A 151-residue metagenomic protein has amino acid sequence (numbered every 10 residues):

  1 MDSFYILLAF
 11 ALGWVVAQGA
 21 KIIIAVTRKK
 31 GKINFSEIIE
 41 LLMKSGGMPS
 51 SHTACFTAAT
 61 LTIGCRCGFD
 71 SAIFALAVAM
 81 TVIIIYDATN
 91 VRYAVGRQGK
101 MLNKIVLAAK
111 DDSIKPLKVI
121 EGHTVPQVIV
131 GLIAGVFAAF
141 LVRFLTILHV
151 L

Functional and structural regions predicted by a protein language model:
M1-Y5, G68-S71: Interfacial loop-to-helix junctions that mark the boundaries of transmembrane helices in multi-pass membrane
D2-A25: N-terminal signal-anchor transmembrane alpha helix
S3-Y5, N34-S36, L61: A short linear-motif detector with a strong N-terminal bias
F10, G31-I33, S71-A75: Short hydrophobic/aromatic-rich motifs at helix boundaries and adjacent loops
V15, E37-L151: Membrane-embedded catalytic cores of phosphoryl/pyrophosphoryl-handling enzymes
I22-I38: Membrane-interface helix-loop junction between the first two transmembrane segments
